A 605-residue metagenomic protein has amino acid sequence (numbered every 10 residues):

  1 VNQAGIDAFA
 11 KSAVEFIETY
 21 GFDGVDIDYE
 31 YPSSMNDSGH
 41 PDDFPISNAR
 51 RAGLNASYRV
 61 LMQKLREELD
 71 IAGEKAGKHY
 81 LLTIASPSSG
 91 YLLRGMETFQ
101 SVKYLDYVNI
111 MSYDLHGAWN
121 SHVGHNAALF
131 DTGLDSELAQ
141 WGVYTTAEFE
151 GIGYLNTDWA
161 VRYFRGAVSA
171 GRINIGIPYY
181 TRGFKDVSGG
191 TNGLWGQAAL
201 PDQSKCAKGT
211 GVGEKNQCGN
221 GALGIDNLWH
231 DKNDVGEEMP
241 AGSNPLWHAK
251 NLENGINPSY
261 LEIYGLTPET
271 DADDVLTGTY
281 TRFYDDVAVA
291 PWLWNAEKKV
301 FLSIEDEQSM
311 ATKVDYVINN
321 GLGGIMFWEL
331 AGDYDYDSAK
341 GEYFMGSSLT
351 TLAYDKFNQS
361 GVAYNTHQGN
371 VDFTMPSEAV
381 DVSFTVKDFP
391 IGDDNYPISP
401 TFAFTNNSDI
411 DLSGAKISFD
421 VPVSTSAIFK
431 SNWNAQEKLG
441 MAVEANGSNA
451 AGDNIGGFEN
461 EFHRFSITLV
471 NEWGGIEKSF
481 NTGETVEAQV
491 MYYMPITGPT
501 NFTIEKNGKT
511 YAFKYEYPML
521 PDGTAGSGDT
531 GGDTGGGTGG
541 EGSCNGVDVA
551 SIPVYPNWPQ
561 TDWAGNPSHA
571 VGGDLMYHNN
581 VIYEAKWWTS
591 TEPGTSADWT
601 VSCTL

Functional and structural regions predicted by a protein language model:
V1-F149, N295, Y336-D337: Chitinase-like catalytic core of GlcNAc-active glycosidases
I27, L65, V108, I175 (+3 more regions): Conserved, mostly hydrophobic/aromatic
H116-W119, G124-L138, I177-K313, T350-A353 (+2 more regions): Glycan-binding loop/region signatures in secreted carbohydrate-active enzymes
H367-N395: Low-complexity, acidic Ser/Thr/Pro/Gly-rich terminal tails and inter-domain linkers that flank the onset of structured
D393-F402, S413: Short, solvent-exposed loop/turn segments enriched in Ser/Thr/Gly
A403-D409: Asparagine-centered strand-capping/turn motif at beta-strand->loop junctions
E461-H463, G475-G526: Terminal connector regions
D529-L605: Tryptophan-rich substrate-binding surfaces of secreted polymer-degrading and adhesive proteins
